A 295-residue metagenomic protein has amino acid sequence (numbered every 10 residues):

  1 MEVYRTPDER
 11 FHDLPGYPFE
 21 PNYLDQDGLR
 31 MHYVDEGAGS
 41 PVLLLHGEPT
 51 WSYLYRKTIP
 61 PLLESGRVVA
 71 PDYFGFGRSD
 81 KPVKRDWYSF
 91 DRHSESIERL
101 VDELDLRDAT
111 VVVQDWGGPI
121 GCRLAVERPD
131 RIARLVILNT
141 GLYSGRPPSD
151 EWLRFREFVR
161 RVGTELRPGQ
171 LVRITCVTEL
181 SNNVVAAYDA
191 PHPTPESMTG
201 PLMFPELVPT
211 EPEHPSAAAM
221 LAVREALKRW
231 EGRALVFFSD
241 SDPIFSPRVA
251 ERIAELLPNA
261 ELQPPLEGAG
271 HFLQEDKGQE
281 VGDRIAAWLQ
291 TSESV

Functional and structural regions predicted by a protein language model:
M1-V42, L63-G66, L106-R107, E206 (+2 more regions): Alpha/beta-hydrolase fold catalytic core
L24, S197-E255: Conserved serine/cysteine hydrolase catalytic core
Q26-D27, V34-E36, A70-V113, D283: Active-site loop/oxyanion-hole signature of alpha/beta-hydrolase fold enzymes
L29, V34-D80: Conserved HGGG/HGGXW glycine-rich cap/lid loop of the alpha/beta-hydrolase fold
L45-G47, Q114, F238: The conserved beta1-alpha1 loop
V126, A133-P168: Flexible "cap/lid" loop of the alpha/beta hydrolase fold
P168-L180, A187-P193, L207-E213: Helix-loop "lid/cap" segments that line or gate small-molecule binding pockets
A269-G278, G282: Catalytic histidine-centered segment of alpha/beta-hydrolase-like enzymes
